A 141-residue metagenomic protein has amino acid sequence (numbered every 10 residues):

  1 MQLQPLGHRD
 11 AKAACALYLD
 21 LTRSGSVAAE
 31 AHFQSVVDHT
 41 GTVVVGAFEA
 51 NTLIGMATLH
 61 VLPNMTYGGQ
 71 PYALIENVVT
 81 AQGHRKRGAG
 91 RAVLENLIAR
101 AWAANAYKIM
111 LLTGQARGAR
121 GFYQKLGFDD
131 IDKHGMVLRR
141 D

Functional and structural regions predicted by a protein language model:
M1-A14: A short beta-loop-alpha structural element at the N-terminal edge of CoA-dependent acyl/N-acetyltransferase catalytic
C15-A28: Helix-loop element at the rim of GNAT/NAT acetyltransferase active sites that forms part of the acceptor-substrate
G25-V44: Active-site rim helix/loop that mediates acceptor-substrate recognition in acyltransferases
G46, T52-V61, L74, V79: Conserved beta-strand in the GNAT
P63-I75, R85, I131-D132: A conserved beta-turn-beta hairpin within the catalytic core of GNAT-like acetyltransferases that forms part
H84, G88-N96: Conserved acetyl-CoA pyrophosphate-binding loop and the N-cap/start of the following alpha-helix in GNAT-like
R91, Y107, G114-K133, L138-R140: Conserved active-site alpha-helix within GNAT-family acetyltransferase domains
